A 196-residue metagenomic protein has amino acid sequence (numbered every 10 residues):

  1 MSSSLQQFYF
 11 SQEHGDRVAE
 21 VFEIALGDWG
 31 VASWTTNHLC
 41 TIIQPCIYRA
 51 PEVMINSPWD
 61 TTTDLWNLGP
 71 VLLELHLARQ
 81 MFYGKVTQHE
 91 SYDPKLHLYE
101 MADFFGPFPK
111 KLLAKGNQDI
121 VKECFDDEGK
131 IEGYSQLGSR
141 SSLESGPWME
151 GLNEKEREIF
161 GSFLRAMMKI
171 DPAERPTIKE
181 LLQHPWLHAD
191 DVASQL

Functional and structural regions predicted by a protein language model:
M1-L196: Intrinsically disordered, low-complexity regulatory segments of kinases
